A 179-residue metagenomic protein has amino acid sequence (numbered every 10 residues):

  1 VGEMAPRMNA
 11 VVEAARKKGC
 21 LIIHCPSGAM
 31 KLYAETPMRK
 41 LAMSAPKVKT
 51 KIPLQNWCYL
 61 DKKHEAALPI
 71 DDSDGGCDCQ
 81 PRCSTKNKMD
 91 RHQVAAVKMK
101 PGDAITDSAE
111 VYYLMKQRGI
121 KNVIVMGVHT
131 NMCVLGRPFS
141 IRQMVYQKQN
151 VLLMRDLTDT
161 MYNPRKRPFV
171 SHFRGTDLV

Functional and structural regions predicted by a protein language model:
V1-E3, R39, P138-I141: "Short basic amphipathic alpha-helical interaction patches in structured regions
V1-S27: A short alpha/beta connector and helix-capping loop motif
L21-A42: Acidic helix-start/capping segments at beta-turn-to-alpha-helix junctions
A29, M43-V179: Active-site-adjacent betaalpha module
